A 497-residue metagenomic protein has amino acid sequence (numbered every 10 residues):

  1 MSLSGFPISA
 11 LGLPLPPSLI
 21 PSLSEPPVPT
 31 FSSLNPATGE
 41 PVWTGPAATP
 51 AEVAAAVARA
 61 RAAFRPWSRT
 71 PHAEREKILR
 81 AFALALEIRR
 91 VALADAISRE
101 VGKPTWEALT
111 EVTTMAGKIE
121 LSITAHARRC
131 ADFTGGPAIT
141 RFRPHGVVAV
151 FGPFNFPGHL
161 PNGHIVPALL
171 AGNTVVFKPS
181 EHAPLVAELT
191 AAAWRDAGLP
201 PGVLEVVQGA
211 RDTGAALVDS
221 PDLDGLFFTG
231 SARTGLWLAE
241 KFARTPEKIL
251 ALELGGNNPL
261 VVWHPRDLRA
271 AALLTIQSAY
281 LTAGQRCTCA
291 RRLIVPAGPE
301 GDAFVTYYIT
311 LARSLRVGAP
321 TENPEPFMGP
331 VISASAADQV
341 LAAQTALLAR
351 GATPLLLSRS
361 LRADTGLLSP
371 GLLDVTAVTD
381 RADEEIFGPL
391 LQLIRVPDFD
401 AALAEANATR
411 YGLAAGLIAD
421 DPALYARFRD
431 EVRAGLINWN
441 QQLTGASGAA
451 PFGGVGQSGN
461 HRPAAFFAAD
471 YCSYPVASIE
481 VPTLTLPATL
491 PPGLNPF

Functional and structural regions predicted by a protein language model:
M1-P137: N-terminal Rossmann-like NAD(P)+-binding subdomain of aldehyde/semialdehyde dehydrogenases
N35-T44, L223, V261, T310-R313 (+2 more regions): Conserved C-terminal structural/oligomerization subdomain of aldehyde/semialdehyde dehydrogenase
P36, P50-V53, H72, R90 (+5 more regions): Residues at or immediately preceding the N-termini of alpha-helices
G39, R75, I97, G172 (+8 more regions): Residue-level signal for inorganic ion chemistry
V42-A48, A63-R69, V150, L260-W263 (+5 more regions): Short, well-ordered beta-strand elements within core beta-sheets of diverse protein domains
F64, S68, A83-R90, A94 (+17 more regions): Structural signal for hydrophobic packing residues in well-ordered secondary-structure cores of soluble enzyme domains
A131-A270, G298, V396: Rossmann-like NAD(P) dinucleotide-binding subdomain of oxidoreductase/dehydrogenase enzymes
T234-A377, W439, A488, N495-P496: ALDH superfamily catalytic-core signature
